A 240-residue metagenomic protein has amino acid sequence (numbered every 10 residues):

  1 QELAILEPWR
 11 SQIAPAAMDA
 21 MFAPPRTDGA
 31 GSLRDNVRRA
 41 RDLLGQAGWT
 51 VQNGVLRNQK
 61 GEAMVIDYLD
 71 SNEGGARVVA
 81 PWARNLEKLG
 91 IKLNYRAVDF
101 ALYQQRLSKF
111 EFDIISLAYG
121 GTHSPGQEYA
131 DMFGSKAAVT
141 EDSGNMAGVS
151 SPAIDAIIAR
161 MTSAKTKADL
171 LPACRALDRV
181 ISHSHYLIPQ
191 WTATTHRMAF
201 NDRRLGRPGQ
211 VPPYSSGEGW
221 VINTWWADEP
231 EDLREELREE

Functional and structural regions predicted by a protein language model:
Q1-P24, V37-R41, G74-R84, Q105-E240: Detector for C-terminal structural segments
R26-G31, D67-E73: Short beta-strand->loop
V37-D67: Immediate post-signal peptide segment of exported/extracytoplasmic ligand-binding proteins
T50, K92-N94, D113: Residue-level detector of anion-binding/catalytic polar loops
E62-N72, L93-R96: Short, well-ordered beta-strand elements
W82-L93: Short alpha-helix C-terminal cap/hinge motif
Y95-Q105: Short helix-initiation/N-cap motifs at beta->coil->alpha
